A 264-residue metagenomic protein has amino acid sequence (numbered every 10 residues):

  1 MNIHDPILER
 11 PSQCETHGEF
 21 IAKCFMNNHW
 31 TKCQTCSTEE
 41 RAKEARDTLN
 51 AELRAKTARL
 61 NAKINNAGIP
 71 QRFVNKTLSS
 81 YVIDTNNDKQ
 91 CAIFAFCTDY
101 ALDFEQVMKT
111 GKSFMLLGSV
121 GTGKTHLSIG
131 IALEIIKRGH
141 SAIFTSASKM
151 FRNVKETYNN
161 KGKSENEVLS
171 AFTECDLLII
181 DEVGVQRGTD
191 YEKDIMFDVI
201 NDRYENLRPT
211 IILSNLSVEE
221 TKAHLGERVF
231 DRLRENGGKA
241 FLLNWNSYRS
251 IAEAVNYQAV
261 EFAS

Functional and structural regions predicted by a protein language model:
M1-C91, A240, A252-S264: A short, basic N-terminal segment
A67, V82-F114: Pre-Walker A (pre-P-loop) alpha-helix and adjacent loop at the N terminus of AAA/AAA+ ATPase modules, a conserved
Q90-C97, E134-E174: Short glycine-rich substrate-engagement loop in P-loop NTPases that contacts/grips substrate
M108-S128: Walker A/P-loop nucleotide-binding motif
G111-M115, S141-A142, L177, P209-I211: Residue-level preference for the first positions of well-ordered beta-strands
I129-L133: A conserved segment at the C-terminal end of the G1
R152-N153, T157, V185-S264: Replace "adjacent to P-loop NTPase cores in ATP/GTP-dependent enzymes" with "adjacent to NTP-binding cores
